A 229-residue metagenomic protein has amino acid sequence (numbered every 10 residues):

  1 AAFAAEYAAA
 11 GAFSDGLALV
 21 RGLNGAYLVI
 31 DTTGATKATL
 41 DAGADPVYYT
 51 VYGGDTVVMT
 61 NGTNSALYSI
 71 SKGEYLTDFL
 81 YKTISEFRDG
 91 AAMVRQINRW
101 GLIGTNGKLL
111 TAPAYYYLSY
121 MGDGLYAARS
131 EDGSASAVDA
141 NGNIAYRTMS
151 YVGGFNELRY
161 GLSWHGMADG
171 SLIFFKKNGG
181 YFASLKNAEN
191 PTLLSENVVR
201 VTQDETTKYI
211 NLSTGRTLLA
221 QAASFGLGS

Functional and structural regions predicted by a protein language model:
A1-S229: Residue-level detector of conserved, function-critical positions
